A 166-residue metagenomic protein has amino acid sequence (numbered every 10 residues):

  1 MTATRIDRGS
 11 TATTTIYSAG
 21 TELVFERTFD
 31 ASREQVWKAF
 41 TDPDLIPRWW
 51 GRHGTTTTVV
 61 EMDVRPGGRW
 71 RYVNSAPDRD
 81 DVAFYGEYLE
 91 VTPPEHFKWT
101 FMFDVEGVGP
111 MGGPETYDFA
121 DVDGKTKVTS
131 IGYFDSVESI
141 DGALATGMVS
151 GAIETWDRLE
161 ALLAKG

Functional and structural regions predicted by a protein language model:
M1-D7, F134-G166: A conserved amphipathic terminal alpha-helix motif
M1-T55: Hydrophobic ligand-binding cavity/cleft-lining segments
G20-E26, T57, R69, A83 (+3 more regions): Intrinsic-disorder/low-complexity, polar/charged segments enriched in Ser/Thr/Lys/Arg/Asp/Glu/Gln
E22, K98-T100, V105-S150: Beta-strand/loop substructures that line and gate deep hydrophobic ligand-binding cavities in soluble
V24-F25, D44-D81: Short beta-edge strand/loop motif at the mouth of beta-sheet-based domains
R27, V59-M62, F84-E90, F101 (+1 more regions): Hydrophobic/aromatic beta-strand elements that line small-molecule binding cavities or substrate pockets in beta-rich
R33-E34, V64-R65, L89-H96, D118-K127: A short, structured loop/turn motif at beta-sheet edges
V36, I46, W70, Y88 (+4 more regions): Hydrophobic pocket/interface hotspot
